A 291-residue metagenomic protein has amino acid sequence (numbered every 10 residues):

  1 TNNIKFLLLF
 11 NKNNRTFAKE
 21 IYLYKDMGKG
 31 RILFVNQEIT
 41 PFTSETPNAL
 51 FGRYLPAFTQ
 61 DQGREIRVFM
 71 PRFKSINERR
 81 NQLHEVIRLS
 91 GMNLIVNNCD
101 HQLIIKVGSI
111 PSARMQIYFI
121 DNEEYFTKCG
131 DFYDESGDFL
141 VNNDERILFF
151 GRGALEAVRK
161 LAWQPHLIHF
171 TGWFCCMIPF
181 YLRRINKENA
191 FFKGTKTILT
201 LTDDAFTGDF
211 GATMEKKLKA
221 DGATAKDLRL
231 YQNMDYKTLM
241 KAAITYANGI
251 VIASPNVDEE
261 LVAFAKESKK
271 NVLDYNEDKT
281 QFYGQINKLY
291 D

Functional and structural regions predicted by a protein language model:
K5-K12, T16, Y22-L23: Short, positively charged and aromatic/hydrophobic N-terminal segments
T16, Y24-D291: Catalytic cores of nucleotide-sugar-dependent glycosyltransferases that transfer UDP/GDP/TDP-activated
